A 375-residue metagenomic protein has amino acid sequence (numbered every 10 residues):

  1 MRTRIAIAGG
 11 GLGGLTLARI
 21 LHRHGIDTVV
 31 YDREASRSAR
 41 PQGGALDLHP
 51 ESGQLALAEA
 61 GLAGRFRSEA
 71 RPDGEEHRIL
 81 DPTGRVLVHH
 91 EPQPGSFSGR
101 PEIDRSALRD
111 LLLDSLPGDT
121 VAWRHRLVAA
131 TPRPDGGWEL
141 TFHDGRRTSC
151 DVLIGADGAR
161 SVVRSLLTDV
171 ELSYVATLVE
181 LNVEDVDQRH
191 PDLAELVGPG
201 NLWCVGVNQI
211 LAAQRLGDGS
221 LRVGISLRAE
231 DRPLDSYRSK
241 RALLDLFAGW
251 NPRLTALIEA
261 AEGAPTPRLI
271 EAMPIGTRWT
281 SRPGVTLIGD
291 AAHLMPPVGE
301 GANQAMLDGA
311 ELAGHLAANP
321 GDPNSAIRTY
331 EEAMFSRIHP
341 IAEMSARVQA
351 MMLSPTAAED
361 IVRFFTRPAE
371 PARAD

Functional and structural regions predicted by a protein language model:
M1-I5, I20, D47-L167, E171-V186 (+2 more regions): Conserved N-terminal helical subregion
A6-A35, I154-G155, A159, D245 (+1 more regions): Conserved mid-domain beta->alpha element of the FAD-binding
R19, Q42, S165-T168, G299-E300 (+1 more regions): Short amphipathic alpha-helical segments
R37-P41, F97-S98, R232-P233, P297: A short acidic, helix-capping loop that chelates divalent metal ions and anchors anionic groups
A129, A212-A213: Short, surface-exposed charged micro-motifs
E195, P199, G206-Q209, R215-L221 (+1 more regions): FAD/FMN-dependent oxidoreductases across multiple families
F247, R337-D375: Alpha-helical, largely C-terminal catalytic domains that coordinate divalent metal ions via clustered Asp/Glu/His
